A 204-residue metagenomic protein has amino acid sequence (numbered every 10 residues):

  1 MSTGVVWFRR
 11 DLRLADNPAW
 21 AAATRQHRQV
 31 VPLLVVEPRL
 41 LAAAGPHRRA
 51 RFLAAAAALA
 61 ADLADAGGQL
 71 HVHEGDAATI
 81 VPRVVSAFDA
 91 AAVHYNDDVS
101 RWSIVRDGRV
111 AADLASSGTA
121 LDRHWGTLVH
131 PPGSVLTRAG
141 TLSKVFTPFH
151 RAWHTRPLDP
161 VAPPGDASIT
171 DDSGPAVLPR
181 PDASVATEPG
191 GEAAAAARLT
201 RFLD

Functional and structural regions predicted by a protein language model:
M1-P157: Trp/Phe/Arg-rich N-terminal binding region typifying the photolyase-homology
T119, G140-D204: Glycine/tryptophan-enriched, flexible segments
